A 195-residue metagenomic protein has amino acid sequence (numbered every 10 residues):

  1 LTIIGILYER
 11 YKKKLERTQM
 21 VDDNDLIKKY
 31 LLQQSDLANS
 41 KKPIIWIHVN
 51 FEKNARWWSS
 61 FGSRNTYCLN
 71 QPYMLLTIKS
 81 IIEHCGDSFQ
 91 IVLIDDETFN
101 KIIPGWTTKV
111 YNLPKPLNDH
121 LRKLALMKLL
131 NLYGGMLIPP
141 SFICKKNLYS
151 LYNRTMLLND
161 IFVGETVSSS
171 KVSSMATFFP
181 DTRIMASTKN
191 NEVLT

Functional and structural regions predicted by a protein language model:
I4-W106: N-terminal anchoring/stem segment of glycosyltransferases
D36, S174-A176: Short Gly/Pro-enriched turn/cap motifs at secondary-structure boundaries
N54-W57, N100-I103, K145-L148, Y152 (+1 more regions): Short catalytic/ligand-binding loop motif for oxyanion handling, primarily in non-cytosolic enzymes, centered on
W106-L121: Conserved interaction-surface patches within small, structured recognition/assembly domains
N118-S169, F178-P180, I184: GT-A fold catalytic core of metal-dependent nucleotide-sugar glycosyltransferases, centered on the diacidic
A186-T188: Short, well-ordered beta-strand micro-motif
N191-T195: Catalytic core and acceptor-binding pocket of nucleotide-sugar-dependent glycosyltransferases
